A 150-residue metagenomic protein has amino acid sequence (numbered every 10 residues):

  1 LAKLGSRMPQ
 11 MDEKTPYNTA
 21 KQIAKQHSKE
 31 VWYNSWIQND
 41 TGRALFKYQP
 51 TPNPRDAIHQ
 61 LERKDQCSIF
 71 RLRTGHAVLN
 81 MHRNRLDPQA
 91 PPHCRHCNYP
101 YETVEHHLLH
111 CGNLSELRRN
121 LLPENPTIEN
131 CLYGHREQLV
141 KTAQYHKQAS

Functional and structural regions predicted by a protein language model:
L1-T74: C-terminal functional segments of enzyme domains
Q60-S150: Family-specific functional microsites
